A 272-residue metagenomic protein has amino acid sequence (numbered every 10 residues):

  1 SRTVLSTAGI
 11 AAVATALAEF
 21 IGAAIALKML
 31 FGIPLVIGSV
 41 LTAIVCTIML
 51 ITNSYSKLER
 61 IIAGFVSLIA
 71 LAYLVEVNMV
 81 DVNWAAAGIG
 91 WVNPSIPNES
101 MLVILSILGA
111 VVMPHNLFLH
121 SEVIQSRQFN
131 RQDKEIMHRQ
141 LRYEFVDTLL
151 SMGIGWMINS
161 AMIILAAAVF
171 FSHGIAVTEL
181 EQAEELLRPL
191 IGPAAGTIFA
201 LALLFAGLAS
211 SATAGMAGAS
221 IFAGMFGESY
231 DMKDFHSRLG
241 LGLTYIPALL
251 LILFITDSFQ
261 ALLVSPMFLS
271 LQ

Functional and structural regions predicted by a protein language model:
S1-L5, V36-V40, D133-D147, E228-L239: Membrane-interface alpha-helices at helix entry/exit sites of multi-pass transporters
R2-E19, A24-S54, G109-A110, F205-S210: Helix-loop-helix module between adjacent transmembrane segments
A8-L27, W156-I163, A167, G196-G224: Membrane-helix boundary/coupling elements in multi-pass transport proteins
F20-G38, Q125, F129-R131, L180 (+1 more regions): Helix-loop-helix connectors at the membrane interface of multi-pass transporters/channels
S39, G196, L208, G224-T256: Loop-to-transmembrane helix boundary motifs in multi-pass membrane proteins
L41-T42, L50-M79, S265-Q272: Membrane-interface loop-to-helix entry segments
S67-N93, I104-I124: Hydrophobic alpha-helical segments and their helix-loop junctions in multi-pass secondary transporters
I124-Q125, D133, G153-Q182: Extracellular/periplasmic helix-exit of transmembrane alpha-helices
